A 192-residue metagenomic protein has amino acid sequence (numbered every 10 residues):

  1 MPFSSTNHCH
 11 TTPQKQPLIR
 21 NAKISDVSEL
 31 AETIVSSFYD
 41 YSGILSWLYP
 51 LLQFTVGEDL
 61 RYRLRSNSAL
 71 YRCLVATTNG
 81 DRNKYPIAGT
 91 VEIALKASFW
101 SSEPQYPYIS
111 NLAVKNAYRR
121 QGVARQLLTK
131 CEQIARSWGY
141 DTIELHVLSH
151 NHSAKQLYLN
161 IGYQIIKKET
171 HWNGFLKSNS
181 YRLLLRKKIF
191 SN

Functional and structural regions predicted by a protein language model:
P2-P17, N21-A117, L128-K130, I134 (+1 more regions): Acetyl-CoA-dependent GNAT
S102, I109-N111, K115-T129, R136-W138 (+2 more regions): Conserved glycine-rich acetyl-CoA-binding loop
P107, D141-E144, L148-K155, L159-N192: C-terminal "cap" of GNAT-fold acetyltransferases
R119-Q121, R125, E132, K177-K187: Accessory recognition modules or surfaces
